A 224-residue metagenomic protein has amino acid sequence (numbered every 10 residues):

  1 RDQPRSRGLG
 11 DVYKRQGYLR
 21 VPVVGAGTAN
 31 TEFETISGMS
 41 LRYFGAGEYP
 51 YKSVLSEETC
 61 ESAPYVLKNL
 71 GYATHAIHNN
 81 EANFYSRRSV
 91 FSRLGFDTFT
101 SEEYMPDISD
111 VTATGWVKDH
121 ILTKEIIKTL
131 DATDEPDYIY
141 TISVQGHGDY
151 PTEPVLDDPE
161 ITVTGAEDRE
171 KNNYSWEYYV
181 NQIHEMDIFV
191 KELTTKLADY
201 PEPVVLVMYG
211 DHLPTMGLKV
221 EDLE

Functional and structural regions predicted by a protein language model:
R1, S6-E224: Solvent-exposed soluble domains appended to multi-pass membrane proteins
